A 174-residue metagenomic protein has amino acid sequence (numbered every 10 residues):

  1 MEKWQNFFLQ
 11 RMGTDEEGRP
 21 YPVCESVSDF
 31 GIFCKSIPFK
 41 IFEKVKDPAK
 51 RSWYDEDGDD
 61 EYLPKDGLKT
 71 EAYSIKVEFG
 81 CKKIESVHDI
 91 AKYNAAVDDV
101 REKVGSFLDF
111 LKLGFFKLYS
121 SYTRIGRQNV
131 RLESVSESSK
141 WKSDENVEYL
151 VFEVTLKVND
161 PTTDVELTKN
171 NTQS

Functional and structural regions predicted by a protein language model:
M1-S174: Extracellular/virion structural assembly segments
